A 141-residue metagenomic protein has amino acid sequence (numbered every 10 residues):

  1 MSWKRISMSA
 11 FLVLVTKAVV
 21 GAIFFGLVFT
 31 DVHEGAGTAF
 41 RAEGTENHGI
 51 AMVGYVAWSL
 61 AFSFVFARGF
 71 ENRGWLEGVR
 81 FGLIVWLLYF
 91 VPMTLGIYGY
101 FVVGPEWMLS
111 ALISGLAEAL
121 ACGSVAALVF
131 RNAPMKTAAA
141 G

Functional and structural regions predicted by a protein language model:
M1-G141: Juxtamembrane/disordered regions of integral membrane proteins
